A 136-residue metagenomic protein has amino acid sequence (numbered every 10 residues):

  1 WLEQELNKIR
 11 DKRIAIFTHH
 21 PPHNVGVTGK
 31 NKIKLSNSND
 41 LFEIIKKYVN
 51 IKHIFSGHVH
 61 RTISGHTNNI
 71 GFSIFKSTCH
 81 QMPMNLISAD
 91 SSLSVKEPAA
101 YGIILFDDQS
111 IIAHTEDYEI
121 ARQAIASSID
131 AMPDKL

Functional and structural regions predicted by a protein language model:
W1-S73, M132-L136: His/acidic metal-ligating clusters that form di-metal
I44, H66-L136: Binuclear metal-dependent phosphoesterase catalytic core
